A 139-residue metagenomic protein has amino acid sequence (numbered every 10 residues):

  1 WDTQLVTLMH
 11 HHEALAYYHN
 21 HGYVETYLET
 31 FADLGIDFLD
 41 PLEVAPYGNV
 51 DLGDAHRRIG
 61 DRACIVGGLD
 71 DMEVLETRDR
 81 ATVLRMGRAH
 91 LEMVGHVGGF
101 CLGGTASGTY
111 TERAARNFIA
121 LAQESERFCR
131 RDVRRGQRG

Functional and structural regions predicted by a protein language model:
W1-G139: Active-site loop segments of alpha/beta catalytic cores
